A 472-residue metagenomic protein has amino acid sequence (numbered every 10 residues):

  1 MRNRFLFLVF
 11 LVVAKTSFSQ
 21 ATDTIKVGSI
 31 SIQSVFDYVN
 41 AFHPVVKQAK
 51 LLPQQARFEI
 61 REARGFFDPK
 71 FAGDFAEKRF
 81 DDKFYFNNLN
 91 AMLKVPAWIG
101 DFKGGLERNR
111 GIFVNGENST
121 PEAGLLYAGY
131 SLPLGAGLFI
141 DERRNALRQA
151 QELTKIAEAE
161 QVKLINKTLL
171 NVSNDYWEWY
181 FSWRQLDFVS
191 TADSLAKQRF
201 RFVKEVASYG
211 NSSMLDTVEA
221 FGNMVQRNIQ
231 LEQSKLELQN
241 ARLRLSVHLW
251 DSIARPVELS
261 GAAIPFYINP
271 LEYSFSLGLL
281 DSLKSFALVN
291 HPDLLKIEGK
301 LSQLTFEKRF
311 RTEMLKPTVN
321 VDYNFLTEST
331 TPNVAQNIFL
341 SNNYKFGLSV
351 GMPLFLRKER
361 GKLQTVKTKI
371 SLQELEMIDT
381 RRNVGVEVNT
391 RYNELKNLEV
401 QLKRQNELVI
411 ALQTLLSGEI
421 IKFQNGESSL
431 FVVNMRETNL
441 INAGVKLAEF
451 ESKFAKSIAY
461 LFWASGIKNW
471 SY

Functional and structural regions predicted by a protein language model:
M1-T22: Bacterial Sec-dependent N-terminal signal peptides
S19-F86, L134-G135, E142-N145, Q149-Q151 (+9 more regions): Bacterial Sec-pathway N-terminal export signals of envelope proteins
A21-V27, D74-L132, A263-S276, K308-R309 (+3 more regions): Small/polar, glycine/serine/threonine/aspartate-rich low-complexity segments that form flexible
F36, V46-A49, P53-A63, L164-V189 (+5 more regions): Amphipathic alpha-helical coiled-coil segments
K47-L51, R64, G100-A123, G135-E160 (+8 more regions): Sec/SRP-type N-terminal targeting helices
E62-F67, D74, K94-A97, K103-L106 (+8 more regions): Membrane-embedded alpha-helical bundles of multi-pass transporters/translocases, especially carrier/permease families
E160-L283, E394, L398, N439-L440 (+2 more regions): Periplasmic alpha-helical coiled-coil/stalk elements that build and connect Gram-negative outer-membrane
S234, P292, F450: Metallo-beta-lactamase
